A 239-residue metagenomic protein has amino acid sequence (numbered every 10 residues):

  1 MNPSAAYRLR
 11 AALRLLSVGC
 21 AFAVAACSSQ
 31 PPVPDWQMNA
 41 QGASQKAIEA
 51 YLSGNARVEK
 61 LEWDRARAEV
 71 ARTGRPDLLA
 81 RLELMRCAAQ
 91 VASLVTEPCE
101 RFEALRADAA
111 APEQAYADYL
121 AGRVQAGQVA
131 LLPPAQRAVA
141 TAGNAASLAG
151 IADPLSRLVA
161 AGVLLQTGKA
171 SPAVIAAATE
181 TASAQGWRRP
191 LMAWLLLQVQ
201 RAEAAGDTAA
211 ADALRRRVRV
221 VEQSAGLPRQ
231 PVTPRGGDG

Functional and structural regions predicted by a protein language model:
A23-A26: C-terminal motif of bacterial Sec signal peptides marking the signal peptidase cleavage site
P32-A109: N-terminal Sec/ER secretory leader and immediately downstream segment of secreted/extracellular precursors
N39, L79, S171, L191-M192 (+2 more regions): Residues that mark the junctions of alpha-helical repeat units in TPR/alpha-solenoid scaffolds
K46, R86, V159-A161, A178 (+2 more regions): Structural register within alpha-helical repeat arrays
D64-A68, R106-A107, T179-S183, Q200 (+1 more regions): Amphipathic alpha-helical segments of tetratricopeptide repeats
R86-A110, R123-L132, E203-A210, D238: Alpha-helical linker/edge segments of TPR/alpha-solenoid repeat scaffolds and analogous pre-/post-domain helices
P112-R188: Extended amphipathic alpha-helical interaction segments
L196-G239: A cross-kingdom marker for long, charged
